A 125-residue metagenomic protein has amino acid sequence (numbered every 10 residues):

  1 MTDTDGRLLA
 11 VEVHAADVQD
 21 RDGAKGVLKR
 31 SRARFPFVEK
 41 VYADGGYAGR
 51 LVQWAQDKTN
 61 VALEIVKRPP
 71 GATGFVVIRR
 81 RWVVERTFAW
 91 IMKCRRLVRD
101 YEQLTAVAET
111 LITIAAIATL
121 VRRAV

Functional and structural regions predicted by a protein language model:
D3: Short, acidic, Ser/Thr-enriched surface-loop or helix-capping motifs
E12-R34: Active-site beta-loop-alpha junctions of metal-dependent nucleic acid enzymes, especially the RNase H-like/DDE
D17, P36-T105: Helix-centered, glycine/charged polyanion-binding patches within enzymatic domains that contact phosphate-containing
A24, D44, I114: Residue-level signal for inorganic ion chemistry
L111-V125: Charged phosphate-binding loop/patch that engages nucleotide di/tri-phosphates or the phosphate backbone of nucleic
